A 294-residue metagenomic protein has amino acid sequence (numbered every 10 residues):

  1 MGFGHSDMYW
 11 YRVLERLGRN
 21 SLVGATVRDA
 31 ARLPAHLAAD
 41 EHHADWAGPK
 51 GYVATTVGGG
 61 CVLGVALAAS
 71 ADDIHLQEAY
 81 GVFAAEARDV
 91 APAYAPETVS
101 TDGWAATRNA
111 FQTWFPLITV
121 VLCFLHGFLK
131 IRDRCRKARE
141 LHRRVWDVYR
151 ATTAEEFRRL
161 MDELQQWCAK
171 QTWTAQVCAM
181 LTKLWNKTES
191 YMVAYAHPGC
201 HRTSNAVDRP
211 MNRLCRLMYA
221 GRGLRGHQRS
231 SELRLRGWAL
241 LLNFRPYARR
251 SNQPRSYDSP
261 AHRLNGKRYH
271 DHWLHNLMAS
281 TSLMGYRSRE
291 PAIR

Functional and structural regions predicted by a protein language model:
M1, T56-V57, D208, L233: Alpha-helix C-terminal capping segments
F3-T98, A105, N109-A110, L117: RNase H-like nuclease fold core
W10, L37-A39, T203, R245-R250: Nucleic-acid-interacting cores, centered on viral/eukaryotic replication and modification enzymes
D29-R32, C200, L235: A generic structural signal for short, non-catalytic loop/turn and secondary-structure boundary residues
A47-G51, R132, L235: Short, solvent-exposed polar/charged micro-motifs at secondary-structure junctions
A79, G103, S230-R234: Short amphipathic alpha-helical segments
A85-S100, T107-S231, P246, I293: Extended amphipathic alpha-helical interaction segments
L217-R294: Basic, amphipathic alpha-helical segments enriched in Lys/Arg and hydrophobic/aromatic residues
